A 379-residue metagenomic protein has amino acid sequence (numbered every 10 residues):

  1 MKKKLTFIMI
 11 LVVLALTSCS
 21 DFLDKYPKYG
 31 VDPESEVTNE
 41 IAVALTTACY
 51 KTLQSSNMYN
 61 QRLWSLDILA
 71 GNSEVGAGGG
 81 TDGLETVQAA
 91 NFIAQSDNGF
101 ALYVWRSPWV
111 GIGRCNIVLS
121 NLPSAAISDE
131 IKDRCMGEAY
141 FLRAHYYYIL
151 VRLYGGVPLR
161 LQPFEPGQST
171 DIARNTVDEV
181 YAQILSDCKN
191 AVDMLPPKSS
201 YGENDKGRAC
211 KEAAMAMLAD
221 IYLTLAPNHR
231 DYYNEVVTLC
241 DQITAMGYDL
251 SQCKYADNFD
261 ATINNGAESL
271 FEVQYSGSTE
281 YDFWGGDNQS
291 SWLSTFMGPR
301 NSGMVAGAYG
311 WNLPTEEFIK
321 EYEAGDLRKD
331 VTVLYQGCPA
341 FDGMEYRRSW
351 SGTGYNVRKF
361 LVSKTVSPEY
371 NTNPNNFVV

Functional and structural regions predicted by a protein language model:
M1-S18: Sec-dependent bacterial lipoprotein signal peptides
K4, M9, S124-Y140, A226-Q242: Secondary-structure transition into beta-strands, especially the periplasmic turns and strand N-termini that construct
C19-S65, A256-F259, Y309-G310: Membrane-proximal, proline-rich intrinsically disordered regions
D21, N57-M58, A77-G80, L150-L159 (+1 more regions): Proline-centered turn/helix-capping motifs that create local helix->coil transitions or kinks
K28-D32, F92, L161-S169: Short linear capping/connector segments at secondary-structure termini
D32-E34, Y59-G79, R160-P163, P196-A216 (+1 more regions): Short, surface-exposed recognition loops and adjoining beta-strand edges that mediate ligand/DNA contacts, enriched
E40-T47, K51-N57, G80-Y154, T170-A182 (+2 more regions): Conserved, well-structured interaction surfaces
T46, N57-N60, D82-S107, A245 (+1 more regions): Elongated scaffold/linker segments in the mid-to-C-terminal portions of large proteins
